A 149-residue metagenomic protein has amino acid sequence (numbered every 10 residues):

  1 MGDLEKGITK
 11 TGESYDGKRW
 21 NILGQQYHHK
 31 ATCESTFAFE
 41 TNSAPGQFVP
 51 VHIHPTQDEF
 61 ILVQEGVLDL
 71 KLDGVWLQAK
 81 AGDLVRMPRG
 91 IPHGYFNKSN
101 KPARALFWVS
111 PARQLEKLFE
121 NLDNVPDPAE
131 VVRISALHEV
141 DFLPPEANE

Functional and structural regions predicted by a protein language model:
M1-F37, N124-E149: A short, N-terminal "cap"/entry segment at the start of jelly-roll beta-barrel domains of the cupin/DSBH fold
K10, G74-P92: Short acidic-glycine-tyrosine-enriched beta hairpin
L23, F39-H54: Conserved short histidine dyad/triad with adjacent acidic residue
H29, A38-E40, F60, W76 (+1 more regions): Conserved hydrophobic/aromatic beta-strand scaffold that supports enzyme active sites
H29-T32, P50-H54, F96-K98: Short histidine-centered beta-strand/loop micro-motifs that create catalytic or ligand/metal-coordination sites
T56-D58, L62-L68, D73: Glycine- and acidic-residue-biased ligand/ion/polar-headgroup-sensing regions
D69, R89-L115: Ligand-binding loop in jelly-roll beta-barrel domains
W108-P128: A hydrophobic/aromatic-rich effector-binding and dimerization subdomain of bacterial HTH-type transcriptional regulators
